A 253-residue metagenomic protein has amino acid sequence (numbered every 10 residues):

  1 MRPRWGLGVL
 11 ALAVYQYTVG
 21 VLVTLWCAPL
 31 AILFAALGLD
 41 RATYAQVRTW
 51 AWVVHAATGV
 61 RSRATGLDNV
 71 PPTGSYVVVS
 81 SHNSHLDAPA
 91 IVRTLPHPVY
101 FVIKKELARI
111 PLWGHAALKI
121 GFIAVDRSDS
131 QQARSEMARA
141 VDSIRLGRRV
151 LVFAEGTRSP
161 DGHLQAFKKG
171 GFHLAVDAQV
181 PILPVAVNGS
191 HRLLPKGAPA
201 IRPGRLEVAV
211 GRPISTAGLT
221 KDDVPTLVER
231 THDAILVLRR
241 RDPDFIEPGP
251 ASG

Functional and structural regions predicted by a protein language model:
P3, L7, R134-G253: Non-catalytic C-terminal accessory region of glycerolipid acyltransferases and related lyso-lipid remodeling enzymes
L7, A11-A36: A hydrophobic membrane-anchoring feature enriched in long, contiguous, low-charge segments that mark signal-anchor
C27-T49, H55-G59, P72-S130: Catalytic core of membrane glycerolipid acyltransferases/transacylases, capturing the structured, soluble-facing
T58-A64, R205: A short, amphipathic edge element
A64, V78, F101-V102, V208-V210: Generic preference for hydrophobic
T65, V102-K104, D126-R127, A154 (+1 more regions): Thr-Gly-centered strand-to-loop micro-motif
L67-P71: Glycine-rich helix-loop-beta junction characteristic of Rossmann-like nucleotide cofactor-binding loops
